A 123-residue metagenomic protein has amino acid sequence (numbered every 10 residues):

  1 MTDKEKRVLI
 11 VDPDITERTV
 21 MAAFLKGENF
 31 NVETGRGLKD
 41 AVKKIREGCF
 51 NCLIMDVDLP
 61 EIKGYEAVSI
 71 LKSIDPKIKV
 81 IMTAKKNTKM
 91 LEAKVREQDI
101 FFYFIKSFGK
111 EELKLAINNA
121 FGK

Functional and structural regions predicted by a protein language model:
M1-R7, P13, E111-K123: Non-catalytic signal-transmission and effector/linker regions of two-component phosphorelay proteins
I15-E33, Q98: Two-component/phosphorelay signaling modules centered on CheY-like receiver
T34-C52: Acidic, metal-coordinating helix/loop segments flanking the phosphotransfer/catalytic sites of two-component signaling
G37, K63-E66: Acidic catalytic/metal-coordinating carboxylates
K43, Y65-K77: Short amphipathic alpha-helix used as the core "switch/output" element in two-component signaling
P60: The feature encodes the CheY-like receiver
E66, K86-F104, E111-K114: Alpha4 helix (beta4-alpha4-beta5 surface) of REC/receiver domains from two-component response regulators
